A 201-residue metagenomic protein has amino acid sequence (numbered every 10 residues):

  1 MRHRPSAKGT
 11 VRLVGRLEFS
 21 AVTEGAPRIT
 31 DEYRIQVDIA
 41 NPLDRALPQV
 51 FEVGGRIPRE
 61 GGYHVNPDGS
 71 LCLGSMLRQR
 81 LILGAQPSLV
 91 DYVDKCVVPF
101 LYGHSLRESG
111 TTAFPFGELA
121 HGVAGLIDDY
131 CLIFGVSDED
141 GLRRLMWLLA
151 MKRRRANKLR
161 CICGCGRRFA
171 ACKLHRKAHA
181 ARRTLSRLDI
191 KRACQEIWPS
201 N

Functional and structural regions predicted by a protein language model:
R2-Y92: Compact alpha/beta protein-protein interaction domains typified by the UBC
E24, L77-N201: Acidic/negatively charged segments and metal-coordination signatures
